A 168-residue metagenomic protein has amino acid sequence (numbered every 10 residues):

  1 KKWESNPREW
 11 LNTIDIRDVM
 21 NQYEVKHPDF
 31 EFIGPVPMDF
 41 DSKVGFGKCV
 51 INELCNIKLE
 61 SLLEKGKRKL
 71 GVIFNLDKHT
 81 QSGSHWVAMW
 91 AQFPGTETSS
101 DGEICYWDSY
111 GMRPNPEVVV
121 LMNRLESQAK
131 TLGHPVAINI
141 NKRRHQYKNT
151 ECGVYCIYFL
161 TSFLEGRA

Functional and structural regions predicted by a protein language model:
K1-V87, F93-I104: Cysteine protease catalytic domains with a Cys-His-Asp triad
N12-I16, P116, A168: General structural signal for secondary-structure boundaries
L63-R167: Cysteine protease-like catalytic core of ubiquitin/ubiquitin-like
